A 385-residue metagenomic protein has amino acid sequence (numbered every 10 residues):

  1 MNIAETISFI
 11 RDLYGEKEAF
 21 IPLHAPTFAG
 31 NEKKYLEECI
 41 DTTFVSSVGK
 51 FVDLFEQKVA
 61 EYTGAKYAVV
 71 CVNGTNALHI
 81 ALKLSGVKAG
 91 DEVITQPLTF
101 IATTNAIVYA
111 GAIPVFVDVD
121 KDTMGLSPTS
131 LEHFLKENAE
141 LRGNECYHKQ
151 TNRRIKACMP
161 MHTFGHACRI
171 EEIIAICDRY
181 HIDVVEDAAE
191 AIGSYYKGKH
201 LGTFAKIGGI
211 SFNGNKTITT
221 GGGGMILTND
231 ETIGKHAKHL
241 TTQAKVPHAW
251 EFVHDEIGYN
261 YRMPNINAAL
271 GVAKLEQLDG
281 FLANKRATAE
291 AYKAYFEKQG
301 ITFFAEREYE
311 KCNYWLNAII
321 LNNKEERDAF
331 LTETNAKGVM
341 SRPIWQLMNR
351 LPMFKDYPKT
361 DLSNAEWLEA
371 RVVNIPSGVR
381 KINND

Functional and structural regions predicted by a protein language model:
M1-V45, P376: N-terminal "arm"/small-domain region of PLP-dependent enzymes with the aminotransferase-like
F9-R11, L54-Q57, A65-K66, D118 (+7 more regions): PLP-dependent aminotransferase class I/II
V45-E92, A106-V108, F116-D118, E140-Q150 (+1 more regions): Phosphate-binding glycine-rich loop
T99-T104: Conserved coil-to-alpha-helix start sites within the AMP-binding
G111: Structured binding elements
D122-T220, M225-L227, T232, N374: Active-site phosphate-binding strand-loop segment of PLP-dependent enzymes
